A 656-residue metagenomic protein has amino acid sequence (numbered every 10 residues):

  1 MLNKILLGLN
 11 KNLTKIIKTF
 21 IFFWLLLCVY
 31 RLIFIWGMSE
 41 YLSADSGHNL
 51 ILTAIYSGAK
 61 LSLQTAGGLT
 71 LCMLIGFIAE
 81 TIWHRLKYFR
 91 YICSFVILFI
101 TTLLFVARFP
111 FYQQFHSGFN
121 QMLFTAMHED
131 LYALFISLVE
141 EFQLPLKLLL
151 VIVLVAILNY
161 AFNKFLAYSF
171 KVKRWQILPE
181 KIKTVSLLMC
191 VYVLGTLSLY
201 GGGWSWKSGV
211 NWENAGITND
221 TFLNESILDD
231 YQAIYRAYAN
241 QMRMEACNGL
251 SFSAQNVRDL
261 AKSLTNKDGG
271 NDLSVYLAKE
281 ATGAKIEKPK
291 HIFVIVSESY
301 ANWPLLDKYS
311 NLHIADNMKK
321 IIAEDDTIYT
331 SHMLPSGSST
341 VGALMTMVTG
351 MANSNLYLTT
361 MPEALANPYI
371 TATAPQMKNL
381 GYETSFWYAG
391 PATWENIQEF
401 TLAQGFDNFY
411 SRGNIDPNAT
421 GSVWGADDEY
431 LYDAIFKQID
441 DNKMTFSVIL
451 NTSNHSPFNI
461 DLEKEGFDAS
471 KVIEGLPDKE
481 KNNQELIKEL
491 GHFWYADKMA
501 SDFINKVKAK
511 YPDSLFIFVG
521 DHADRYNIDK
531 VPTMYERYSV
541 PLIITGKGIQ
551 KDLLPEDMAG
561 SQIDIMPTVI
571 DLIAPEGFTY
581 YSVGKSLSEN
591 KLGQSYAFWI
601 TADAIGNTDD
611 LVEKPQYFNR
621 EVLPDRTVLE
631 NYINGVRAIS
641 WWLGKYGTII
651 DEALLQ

Functional and structural regions predicted by a protein language model:
L2-C247: Transmembrane and membrane-interface helices of multi-pass, inner-membrane envelope-modifying transferases
L26, H128-Y132, L228-Y231, A254-R258 (+5 more regions): Alpha-helix initiation and N-capping motif
A79-F89, H116-A126, D130-V139, I157-F165 (+10 more regions): Short amphipathic alpha-helical patches
F89, A246-N256, T360-L365, V583-K585: Short alpha-helical "patches" and their helix-cap loops
A126-E129, D229, M244, F252 (+3 more regions): Short coil/turn linker and secondary-structure boundary residues
D220, I227-A278, E324: The feature marks either
T265-Q656: Solvent-exposed soluble domains appended to multi-pass membrane proteins
